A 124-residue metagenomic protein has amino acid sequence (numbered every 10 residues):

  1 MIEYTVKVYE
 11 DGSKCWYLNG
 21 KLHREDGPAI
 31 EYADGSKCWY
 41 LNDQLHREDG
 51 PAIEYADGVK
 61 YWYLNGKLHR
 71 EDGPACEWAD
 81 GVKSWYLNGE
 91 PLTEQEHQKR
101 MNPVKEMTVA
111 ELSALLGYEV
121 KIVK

Functional and structural regions predicted by a protein language model:
M1-P103: Glycine/tyrosine- and acidic-biased, solvent-exposed loop/turn segments at the edges of beta-strands
N102-K124: Short, low-complexity, charged amphipathic interaction modules
